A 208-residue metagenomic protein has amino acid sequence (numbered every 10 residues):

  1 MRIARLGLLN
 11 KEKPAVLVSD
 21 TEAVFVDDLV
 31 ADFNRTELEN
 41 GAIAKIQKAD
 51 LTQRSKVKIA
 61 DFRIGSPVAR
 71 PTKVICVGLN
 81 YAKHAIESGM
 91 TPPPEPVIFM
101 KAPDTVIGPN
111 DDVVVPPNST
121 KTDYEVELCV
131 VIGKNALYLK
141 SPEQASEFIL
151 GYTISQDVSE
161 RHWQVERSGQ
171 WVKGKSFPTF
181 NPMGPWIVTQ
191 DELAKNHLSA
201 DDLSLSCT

Functional and structural regions predicted by a protein language model:
M1-P96, A194: N-terminal non-catalytic cap/leader segment that marks the start of a structured domain
P71-C76, N80-T208: Glycine-enriched loop-and-adjacent helix/strand subsegments that border the catalytic/binding cleft of enzyme cores
